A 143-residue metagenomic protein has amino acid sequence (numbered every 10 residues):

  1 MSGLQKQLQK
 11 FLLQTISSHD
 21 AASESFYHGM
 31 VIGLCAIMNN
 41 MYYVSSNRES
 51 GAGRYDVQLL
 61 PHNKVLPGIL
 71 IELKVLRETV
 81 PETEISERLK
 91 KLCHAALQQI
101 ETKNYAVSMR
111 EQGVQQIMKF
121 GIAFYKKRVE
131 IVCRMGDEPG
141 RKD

Functional and structural regions predicted by a protein language model:
M1-D143: Structural signature of nuclease core domains in nucleic-acid processing machines
